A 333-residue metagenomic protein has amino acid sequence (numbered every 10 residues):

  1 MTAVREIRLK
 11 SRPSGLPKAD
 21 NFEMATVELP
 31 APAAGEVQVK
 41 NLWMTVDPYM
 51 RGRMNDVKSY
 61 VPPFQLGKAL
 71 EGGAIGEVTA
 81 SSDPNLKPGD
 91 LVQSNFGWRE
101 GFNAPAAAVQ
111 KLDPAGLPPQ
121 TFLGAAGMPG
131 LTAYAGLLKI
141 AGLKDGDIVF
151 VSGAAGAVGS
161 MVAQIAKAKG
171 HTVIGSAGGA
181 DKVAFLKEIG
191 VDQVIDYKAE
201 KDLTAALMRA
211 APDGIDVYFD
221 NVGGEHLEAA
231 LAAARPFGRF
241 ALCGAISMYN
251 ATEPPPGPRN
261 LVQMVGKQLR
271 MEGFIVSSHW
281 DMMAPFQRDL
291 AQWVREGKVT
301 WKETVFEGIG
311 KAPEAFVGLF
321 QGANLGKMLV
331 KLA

Functional and structural regions predicted by a protein language model:
M1-T2, S277-A333: C-terminal hydrophobic helical "lid"/dimerization subdomain of Rossmann-like NAD(P)H-dependent oxidoreductases
E28-V46, M54-W98: Glycine-rich beta-strand-centered segment in the early N-terminal region that forms part of a ligand/cofactor-binding
L70-E77, P84, P88-G153: NAD(P)H dinucleotide-binding glycine-rich loop of Rossmann-like/cofactor-binding domains, especially the beta1-alpha1
Q93, F150, I195, Y218-F219: N-terminal Rossmann-like NAD(P) cofactor-binding module of classical short-chain dehydrogenase/reductase
R99-E100, G178-F185, P255-L261: Short, glycine/polar-rich helix-capping loops at beta-to-alpha or helix-loop-helix junctions that flank or form
L123-E200: Mid-domain Rossmann-like dinucleotide-binding core that forms the NAD(H)/NADP(H) cofactor-binding site
K201-D213: Short amphipathic alpha-helix with an adjacent loop that forms part of the alpha/beta core around
E225-V299, A333: Glycine-rich phosphate-binding loop and adjacent beta-alpha segment of Rossmann(oid) nucleotide-cofactor-binding
